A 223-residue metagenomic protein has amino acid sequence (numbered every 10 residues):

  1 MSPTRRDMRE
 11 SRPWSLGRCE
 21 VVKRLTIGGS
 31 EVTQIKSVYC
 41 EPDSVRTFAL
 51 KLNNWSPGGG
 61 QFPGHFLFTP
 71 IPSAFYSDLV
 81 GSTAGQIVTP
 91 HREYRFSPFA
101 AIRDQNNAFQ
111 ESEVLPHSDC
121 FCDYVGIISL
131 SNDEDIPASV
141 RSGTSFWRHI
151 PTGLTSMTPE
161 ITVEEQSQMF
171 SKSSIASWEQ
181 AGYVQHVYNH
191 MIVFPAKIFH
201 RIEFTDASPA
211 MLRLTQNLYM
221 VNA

Functional and structural regions predicted by a protein language model:
M1-T4, M8, R18-C19, A223: Non-catalytic N-terminal targeting/anchoring module and adjacent flexible stem/linker that precedes the structured
P3-D7, A101, N189: Intrinsically disordered, low-complexity sequence elements enriched in Ser/Thr/Gly/Pro
R9-P116, V140-G143, I150: Non-heme Fe(II)/2-oxoglutarate
N106-A223: Catalytic core of non-heme Fe(II) oxygenases with the double-stranded beta-helix
